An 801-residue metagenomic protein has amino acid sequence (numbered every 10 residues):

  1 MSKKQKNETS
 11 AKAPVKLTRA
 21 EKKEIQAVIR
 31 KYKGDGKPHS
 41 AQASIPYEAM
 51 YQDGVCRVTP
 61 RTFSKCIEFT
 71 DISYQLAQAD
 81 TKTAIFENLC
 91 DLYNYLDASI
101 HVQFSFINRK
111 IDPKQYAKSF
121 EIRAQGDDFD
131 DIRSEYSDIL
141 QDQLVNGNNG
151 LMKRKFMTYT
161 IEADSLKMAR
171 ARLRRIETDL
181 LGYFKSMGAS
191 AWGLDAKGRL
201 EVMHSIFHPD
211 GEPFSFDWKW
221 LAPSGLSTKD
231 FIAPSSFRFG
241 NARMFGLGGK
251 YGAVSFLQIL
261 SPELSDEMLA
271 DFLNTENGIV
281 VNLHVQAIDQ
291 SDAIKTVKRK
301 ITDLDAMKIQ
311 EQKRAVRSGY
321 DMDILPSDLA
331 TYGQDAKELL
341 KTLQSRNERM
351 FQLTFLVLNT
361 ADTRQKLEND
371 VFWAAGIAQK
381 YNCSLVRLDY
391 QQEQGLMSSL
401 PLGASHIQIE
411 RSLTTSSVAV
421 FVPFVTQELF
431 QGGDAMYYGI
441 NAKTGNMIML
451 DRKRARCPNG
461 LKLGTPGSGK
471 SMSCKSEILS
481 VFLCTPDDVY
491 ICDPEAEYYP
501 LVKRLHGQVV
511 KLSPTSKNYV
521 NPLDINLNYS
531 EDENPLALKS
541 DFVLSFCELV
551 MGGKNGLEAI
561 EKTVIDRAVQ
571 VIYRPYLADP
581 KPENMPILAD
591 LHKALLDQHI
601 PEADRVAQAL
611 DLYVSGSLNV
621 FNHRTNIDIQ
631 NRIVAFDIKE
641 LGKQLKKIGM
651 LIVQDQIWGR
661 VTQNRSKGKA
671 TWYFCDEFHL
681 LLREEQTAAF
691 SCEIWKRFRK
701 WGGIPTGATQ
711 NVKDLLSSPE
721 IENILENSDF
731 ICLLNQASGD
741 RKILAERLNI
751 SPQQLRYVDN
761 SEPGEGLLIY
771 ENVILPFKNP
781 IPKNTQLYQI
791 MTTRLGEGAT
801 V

Functional and structural regions predicted by a protein language model:
S2-F424: Extended, folded cores of ATP/NTP-driven motor/assembly subunits in large transport and secretion machines
I72, A79-A98, R109, D271-L273 (+11 more regions): P-loop NTPase motor domains
K462: Hydrophobic anchor at the beta1->P-loop junction of P-loop NTPases
K470: Conserved lysine of the Walker
S473: Hydrophobic positions on the alpha1 helix immediately C-terminal to the Walker A/P-loop
S480-Y490: Post-Walker A helix-loop "phosphate-sensing" segment adjacent to the P-loop in P-loop NTPases
H506-V510, E720-L733: A short helix-turn-beta junction within AAA+ P-loop NTPase domains corresponding to the substrate/partner-engaging
L748-T800: Conserved P-loop NTPase
